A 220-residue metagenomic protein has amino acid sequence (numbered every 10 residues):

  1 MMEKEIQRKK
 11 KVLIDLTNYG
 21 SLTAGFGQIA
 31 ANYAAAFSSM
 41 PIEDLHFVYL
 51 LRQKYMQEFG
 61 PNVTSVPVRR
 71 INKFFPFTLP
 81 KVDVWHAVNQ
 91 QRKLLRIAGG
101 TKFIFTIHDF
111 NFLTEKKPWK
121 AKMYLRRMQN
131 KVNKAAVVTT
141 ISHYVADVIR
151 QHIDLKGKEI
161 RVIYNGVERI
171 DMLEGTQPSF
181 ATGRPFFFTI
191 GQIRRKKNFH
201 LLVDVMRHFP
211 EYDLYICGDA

Functional and structural regions predicted by a protein language model:
M2-A220: Carbohydrate transferase catalytic cores enriched for Leloir-type hexosyltransferases
